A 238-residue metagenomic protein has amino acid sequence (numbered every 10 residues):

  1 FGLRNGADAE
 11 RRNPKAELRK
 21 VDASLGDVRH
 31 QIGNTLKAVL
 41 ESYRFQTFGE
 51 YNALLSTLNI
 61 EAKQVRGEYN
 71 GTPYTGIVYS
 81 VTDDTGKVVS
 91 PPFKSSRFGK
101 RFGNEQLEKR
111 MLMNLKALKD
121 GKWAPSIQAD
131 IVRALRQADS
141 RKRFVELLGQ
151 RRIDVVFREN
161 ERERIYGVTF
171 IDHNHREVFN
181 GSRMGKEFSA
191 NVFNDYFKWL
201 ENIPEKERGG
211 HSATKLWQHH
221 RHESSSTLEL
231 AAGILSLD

Functional and structural regions predicted by a protein language model:
F1-D238: Extended intrinsically disordered terminal tails
